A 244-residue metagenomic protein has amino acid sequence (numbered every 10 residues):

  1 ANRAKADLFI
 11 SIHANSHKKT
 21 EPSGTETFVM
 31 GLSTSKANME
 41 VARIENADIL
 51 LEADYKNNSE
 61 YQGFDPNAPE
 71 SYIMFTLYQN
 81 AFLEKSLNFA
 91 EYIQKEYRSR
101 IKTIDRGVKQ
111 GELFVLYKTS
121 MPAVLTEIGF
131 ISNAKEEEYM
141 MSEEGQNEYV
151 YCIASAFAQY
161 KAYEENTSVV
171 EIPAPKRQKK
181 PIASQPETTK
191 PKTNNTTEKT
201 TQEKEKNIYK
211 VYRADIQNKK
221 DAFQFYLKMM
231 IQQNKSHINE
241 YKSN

Functional and structural regions predicted by a protein language model:
A1-K199, E203-K242: Active-site-proximal helix/loop segments of hydrolytic enzymes
